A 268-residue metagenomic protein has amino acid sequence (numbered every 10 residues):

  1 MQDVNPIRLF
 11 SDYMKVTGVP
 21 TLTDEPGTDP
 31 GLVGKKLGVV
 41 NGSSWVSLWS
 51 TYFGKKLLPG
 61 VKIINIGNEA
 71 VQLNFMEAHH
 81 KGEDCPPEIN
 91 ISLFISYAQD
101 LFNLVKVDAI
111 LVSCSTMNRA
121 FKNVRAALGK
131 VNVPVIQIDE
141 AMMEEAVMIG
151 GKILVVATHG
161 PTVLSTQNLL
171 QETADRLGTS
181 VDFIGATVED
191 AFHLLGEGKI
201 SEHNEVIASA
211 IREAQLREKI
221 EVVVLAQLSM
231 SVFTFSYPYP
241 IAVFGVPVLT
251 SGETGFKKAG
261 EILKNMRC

Functional and structural regions predicted by a protein language model:
M1-C268: Non-catalytic structural scaffold of enzyme domains
